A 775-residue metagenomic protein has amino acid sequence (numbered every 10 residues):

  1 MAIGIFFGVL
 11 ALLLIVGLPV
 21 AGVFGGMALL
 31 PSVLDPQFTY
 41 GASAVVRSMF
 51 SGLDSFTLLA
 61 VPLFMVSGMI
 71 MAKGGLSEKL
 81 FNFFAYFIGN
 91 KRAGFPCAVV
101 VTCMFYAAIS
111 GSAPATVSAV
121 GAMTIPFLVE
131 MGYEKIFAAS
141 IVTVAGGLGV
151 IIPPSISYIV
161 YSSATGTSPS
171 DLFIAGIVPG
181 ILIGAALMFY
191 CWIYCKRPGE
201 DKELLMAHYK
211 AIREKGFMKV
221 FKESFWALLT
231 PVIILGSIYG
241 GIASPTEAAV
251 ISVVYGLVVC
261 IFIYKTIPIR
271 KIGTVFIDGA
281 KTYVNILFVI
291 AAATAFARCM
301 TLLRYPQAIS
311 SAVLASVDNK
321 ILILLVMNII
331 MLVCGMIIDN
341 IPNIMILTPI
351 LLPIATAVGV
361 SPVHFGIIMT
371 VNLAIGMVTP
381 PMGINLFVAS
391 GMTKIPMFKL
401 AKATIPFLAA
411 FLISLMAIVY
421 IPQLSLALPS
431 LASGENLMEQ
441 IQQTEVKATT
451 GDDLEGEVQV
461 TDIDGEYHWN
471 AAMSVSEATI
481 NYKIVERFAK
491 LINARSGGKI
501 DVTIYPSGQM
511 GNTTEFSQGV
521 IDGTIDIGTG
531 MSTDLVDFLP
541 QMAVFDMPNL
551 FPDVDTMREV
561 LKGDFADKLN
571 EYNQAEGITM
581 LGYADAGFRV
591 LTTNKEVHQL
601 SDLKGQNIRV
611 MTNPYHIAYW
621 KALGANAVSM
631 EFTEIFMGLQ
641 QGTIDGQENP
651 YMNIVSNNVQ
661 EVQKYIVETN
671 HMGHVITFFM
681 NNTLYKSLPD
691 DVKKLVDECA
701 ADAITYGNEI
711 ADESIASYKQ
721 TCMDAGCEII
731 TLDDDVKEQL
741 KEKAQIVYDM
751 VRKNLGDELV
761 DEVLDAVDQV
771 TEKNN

Functional and structural regions predicted by a protein language model:
M1-G451: Alpha-helical transmembrane segments of multi-pass membrane transport proteins
F7, A122, P231, Q307 (+7 more regions): Residue-level marker for well-ordered alpha-helical positions
Q37-F38, G89, G563, G756-V760: Glycine-centered helix-coil hinge/cap
G52, I269, K394, T513-T514 (+3 more regions): Structural motif corresponding to alpha-helix initiation and N-cap regions
L58, A115, S224, P342 (+7 more regions): Residue-level marker of alpha-helix boundaries and capping positions
V117-G121, F225-W226, I344-T348, I405 (+5 more regions): Amphipathic, non-transmembrane alpha-helical scaffold segments
K447-V554, N573-N775: N-terminal secretory/targeting leader peptides
T556-N570: A gly/proline- and charged-residue-enriched helix-loop-helix capping module
